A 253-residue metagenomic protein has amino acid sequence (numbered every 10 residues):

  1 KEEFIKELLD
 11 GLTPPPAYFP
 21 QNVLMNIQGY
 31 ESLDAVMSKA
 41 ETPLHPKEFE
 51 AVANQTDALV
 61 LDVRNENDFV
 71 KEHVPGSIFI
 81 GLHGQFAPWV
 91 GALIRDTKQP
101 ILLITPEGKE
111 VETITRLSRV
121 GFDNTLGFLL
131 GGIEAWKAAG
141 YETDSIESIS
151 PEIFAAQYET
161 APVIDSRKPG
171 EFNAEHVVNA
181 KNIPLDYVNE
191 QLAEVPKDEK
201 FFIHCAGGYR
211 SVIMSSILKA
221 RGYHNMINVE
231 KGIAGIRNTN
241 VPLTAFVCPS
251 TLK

Functional and structural regions predicted by a protein language model:
K1-S32, S38, E66-K253: Rhodanese-like catalytic fold shared by cysteine-dependent sulfurtransferases and DSP/PTP-type phosphatases
M37-E48: A contiguous, basic/glycine-rich beta-loop/short-helix subdomain that forms a polymer-engagement track
E48-T56, A155-E159: A short acidic-Thr-Gly-centered motif at the start of a beta-strand
